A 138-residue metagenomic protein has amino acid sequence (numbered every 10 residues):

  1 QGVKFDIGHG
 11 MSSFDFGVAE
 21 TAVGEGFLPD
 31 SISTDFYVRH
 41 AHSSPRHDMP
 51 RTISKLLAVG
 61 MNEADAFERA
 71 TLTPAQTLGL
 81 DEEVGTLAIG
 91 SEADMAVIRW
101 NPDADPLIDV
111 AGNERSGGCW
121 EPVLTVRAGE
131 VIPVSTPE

Functional and structural regions predicted by a protein language model:
Q1-G2, G26-F27, M61, C119-W120: Short, well-ordered coil/turn elements that cap or connect secondary structure elements
G2-D6, S31: Structural preference for beta-strand elements that scaffold enzyme active sites
V3, G79, E130: Residue-level marker of positions within ordered structural domains that often coincide with functionally constrained
D6-F16, T77: Active-site glycine- and acidic-residue-rich loops that bind and position anionic ligands or nucleotide-like cofactors
G8, G85, A111-G112: Glycine-centered flexibility motif
G17-N101: His/Asp/Glu-enriched, well-ordered alpha-helical/loop segment that forms or immediately abuts the divalent-metal
E92-P137: C-terminal cap of metal-dependent C-N hydrolases
